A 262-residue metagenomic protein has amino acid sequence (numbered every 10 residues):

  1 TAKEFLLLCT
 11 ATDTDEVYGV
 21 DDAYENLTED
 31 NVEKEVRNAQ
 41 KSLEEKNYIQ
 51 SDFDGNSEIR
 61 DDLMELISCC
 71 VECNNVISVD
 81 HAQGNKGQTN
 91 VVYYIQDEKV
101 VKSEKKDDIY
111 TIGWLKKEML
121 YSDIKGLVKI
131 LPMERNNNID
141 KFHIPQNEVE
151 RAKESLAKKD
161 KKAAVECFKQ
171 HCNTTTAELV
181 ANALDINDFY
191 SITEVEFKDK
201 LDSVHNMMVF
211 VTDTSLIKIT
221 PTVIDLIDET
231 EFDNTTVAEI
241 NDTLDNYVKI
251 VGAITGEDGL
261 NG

Functional and structural regions predicted by a protein language model:
T1-E44, Q50-M64: Short, amphipathic alpha-helical interface elements at domain boundaries that mediate macromolecular binding
V17-Y24, F53-G262: Non-catalytic recognition/regulatory regions in large multidomain proteins
